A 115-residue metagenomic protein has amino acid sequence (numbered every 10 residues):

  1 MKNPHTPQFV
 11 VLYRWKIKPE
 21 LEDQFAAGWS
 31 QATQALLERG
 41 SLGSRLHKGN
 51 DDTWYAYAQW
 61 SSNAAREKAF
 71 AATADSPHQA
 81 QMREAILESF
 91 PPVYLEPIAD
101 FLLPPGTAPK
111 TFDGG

Functional and structural regions predicted by a protein language model:
M1-P4, D113-G115: Basic/polar N-terminal segments that are highly enriched at the extreme N-terminus, encompassing both cleavable
P4, Q31-G43, Q59-E96: An amphipathic, aromatic/His-enriched active-site/gating alpha helix that lines ligand/cofactor pockets
P7-V11: Short structural boundary motif marking the start of a folded domain
R14-A27: Short, surface-exposed ligand-recognition loops at beta-strand->loop->(often short) alpha-helix junctions that present
K16, Y57-Q59: Short hydrophobic/aromatic beta-strand micro-patches that form the beta-sheet surface supporting nucleotide- or nucleic
L46-D51: A short beta-turn/loop motif at secondary-structure boundaries
Y94-G115: Acidic/histidine-enriched, glycine/proline-rich intrinsically disordered or flexible terminal extensions
